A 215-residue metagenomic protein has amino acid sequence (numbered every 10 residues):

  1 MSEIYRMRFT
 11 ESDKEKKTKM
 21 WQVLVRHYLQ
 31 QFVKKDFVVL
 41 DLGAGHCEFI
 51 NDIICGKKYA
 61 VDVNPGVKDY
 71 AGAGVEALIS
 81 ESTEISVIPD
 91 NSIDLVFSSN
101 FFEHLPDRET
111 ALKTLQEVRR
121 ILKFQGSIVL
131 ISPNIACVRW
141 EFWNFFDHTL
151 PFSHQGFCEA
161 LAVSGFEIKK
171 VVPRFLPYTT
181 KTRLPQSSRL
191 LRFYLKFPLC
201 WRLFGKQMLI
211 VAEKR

Functional and structural regions predicted by a protein language model:
M1-P89, L95-S99, L115: Conserved N-terminal segment of class I S-adenosyl-L-methionine
E15, F97, P106-I121, S127-R215: S-adenosyl-L-methionine-dependent methyltransferase catalytic module, highlighting the catalytic core
V38, G126-S127: Short glycine-centered segments of the SAM/dcSAM-binding site in methyltransferase folds
E84, E103, C137: Active-site micro-motifs of SAM-dependent methyltransferase domains
D90, E103, F145: Conserved acidic functional residues
N91-S92, Q125: Short acidic capping loops at alpha-helix termini that bridge into adjacent secondary structure
